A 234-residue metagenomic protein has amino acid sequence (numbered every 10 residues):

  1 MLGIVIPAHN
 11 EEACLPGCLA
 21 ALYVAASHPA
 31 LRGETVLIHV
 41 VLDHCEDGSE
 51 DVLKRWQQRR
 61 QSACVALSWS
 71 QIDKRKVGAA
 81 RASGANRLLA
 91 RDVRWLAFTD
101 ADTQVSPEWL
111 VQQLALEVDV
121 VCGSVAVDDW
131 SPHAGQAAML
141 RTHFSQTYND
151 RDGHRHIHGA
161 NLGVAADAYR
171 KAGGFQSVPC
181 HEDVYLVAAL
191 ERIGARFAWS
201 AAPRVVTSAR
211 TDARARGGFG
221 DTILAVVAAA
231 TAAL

Functional and structural regions predicted by a protein language model:
E11-H28: Short, well-formed alpha-helical segments that are part of the catalytic scaffolds of diverse glycosyltransferases
A13-P16, D47-W56, E108: Acidic helix N-cap motif at the loop->helix transition within catalytic regions of sugar-transfer enzymes
V41-D51, T103: A conserved acidic beta->alpha catalytic loop
Q71-A90: Glycine-rich, basic loop-to-helix element that forms the pyrophosphate-binding segment of sugar-nucleotide handling
R91-Q104: Short beta-strand-to-loop acidic/aromatic patch adjacent to the donor-nucleotide binding site
E108-G135: Conserved donor NDP-sugar-binding/catalytic core segment of glycosyltransferases
G123-S124, Q136-R155, V227: Short, flexible, basic/aromatic active-site loop/helix in glycosyltransferases
C180-L186: Acidic donor-binding loop at a coil-to-helix junction in glycosyltransferase catalytic cores that engages
